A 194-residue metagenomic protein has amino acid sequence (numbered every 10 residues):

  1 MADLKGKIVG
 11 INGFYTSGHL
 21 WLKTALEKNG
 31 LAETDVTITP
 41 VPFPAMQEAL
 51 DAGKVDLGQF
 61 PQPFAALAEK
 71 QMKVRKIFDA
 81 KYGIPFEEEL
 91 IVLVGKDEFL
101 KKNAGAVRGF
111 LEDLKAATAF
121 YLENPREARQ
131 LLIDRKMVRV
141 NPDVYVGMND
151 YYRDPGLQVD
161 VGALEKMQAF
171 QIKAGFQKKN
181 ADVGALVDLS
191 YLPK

Functional and structural regions predicted by a protein language model:
M1-Q71, E165-K166: Bilobed "Venus flytrap"/periplasmic-binding protein-like clamshell domains and structurally analogous long
V9, D79-A80, Y152-G156: A ubiquitous short alpha-helical element
G13, D35, Q59, F78 (+2 more regions): A generic structural-conservation signal
F14, F43, K81-Y82, D188-Y191: Residues that form or immediately flank small-molecule/cofactor binding pockets and catalytic motifs
E27, A32, R75, V138-R139 (+1 more regions): Short coil/loop linkers at secondary-structure junctions
P44-D134: Pocket-lining segment of extracytoplasmic ligand-binding domains
K101-K178: Secondary-structure end/capping motifs
A169-K194: Conserved C-terminal helix/tail region of periplasmic/extracytoplasmic solute-binding proteins
